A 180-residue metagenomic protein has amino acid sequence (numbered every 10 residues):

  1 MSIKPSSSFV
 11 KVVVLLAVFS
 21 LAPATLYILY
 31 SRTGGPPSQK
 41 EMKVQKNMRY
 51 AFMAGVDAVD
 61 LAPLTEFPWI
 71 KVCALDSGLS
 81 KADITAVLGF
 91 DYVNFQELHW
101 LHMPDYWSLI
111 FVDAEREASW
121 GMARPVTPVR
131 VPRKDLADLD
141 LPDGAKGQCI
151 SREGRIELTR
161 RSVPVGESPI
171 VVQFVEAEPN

Functional and structural regions predicted by a protein language model:
S2-K4, K11-G89: N-terminal export/targeting and maturation segments
K4, A22, G35-P36, A62 (+8 more regions): Intrinsic-disorder/low-complexity coil detector
K4-K11, A22, S38, S80 (+5 more regions): Serine/threonine-rich low-complexity intrinsically disordered regions
A58, Y92, R124, G147-I150 (+1 more regions): Polar low-complexity intrinsically disordered regions enriched in Ser/Thr and small residues
A62-R133: Mature extracytoplasmic domains of secretory-pathway proteins
V131-N180: C-terminal partner/receptor-binding element of secreted or periplasmic proteins
